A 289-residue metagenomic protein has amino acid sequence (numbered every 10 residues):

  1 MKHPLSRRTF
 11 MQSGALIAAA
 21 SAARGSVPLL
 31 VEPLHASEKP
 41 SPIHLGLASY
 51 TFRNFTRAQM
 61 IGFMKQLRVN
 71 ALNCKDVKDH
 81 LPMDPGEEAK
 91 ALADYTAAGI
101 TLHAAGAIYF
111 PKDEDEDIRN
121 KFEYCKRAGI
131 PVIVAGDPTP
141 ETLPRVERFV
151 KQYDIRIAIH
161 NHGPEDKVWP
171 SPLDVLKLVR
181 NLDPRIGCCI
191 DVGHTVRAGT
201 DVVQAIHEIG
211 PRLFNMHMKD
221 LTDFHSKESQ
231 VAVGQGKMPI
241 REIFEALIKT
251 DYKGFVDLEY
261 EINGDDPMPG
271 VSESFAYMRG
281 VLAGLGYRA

Functional and structural regions predicted by a protein language model:
K2-G25, L29-H44, N54-K65, Y124 (+2 more regions): Histidine-acidic metal/acid-base catalytic patches
I43-A48, L72-C74, L102-A107, I133-A135 (+4 more regions): Hydrophobic faces of well-ordered beta-strands that scaffold small-molecule active sites in alpha/beta enzyme cores
L45-T51, C74-K78, G99-H103, G129-G136 (+4 more regions): Short, mixed-charge, low-aromatic patches
A48-F52, K75-D79, A107-F110, P138 (+4 more regions): Active-site beta-loop-alpha junctions enriched in small/polar residues
N70-R156, D166, H194: Structural motif corresponding to the early beta-alpha repeats
A158-K167, L176: Conserved anion-binding
